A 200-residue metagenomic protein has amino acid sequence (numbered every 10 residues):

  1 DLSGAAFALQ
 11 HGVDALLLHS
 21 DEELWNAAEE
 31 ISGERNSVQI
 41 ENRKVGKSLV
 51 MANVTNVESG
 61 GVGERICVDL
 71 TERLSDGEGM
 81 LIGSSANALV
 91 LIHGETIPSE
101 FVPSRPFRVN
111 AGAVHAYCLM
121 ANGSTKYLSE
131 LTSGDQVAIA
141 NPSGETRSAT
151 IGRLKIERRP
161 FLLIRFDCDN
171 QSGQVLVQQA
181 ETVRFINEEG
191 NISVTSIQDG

Functional and structural regions predicted by a protein language model:
D1-I97, P106: N-terminal intrinsically disordered, low-complexity, charge/repeat-rich segments that act as generic
I66, L131, V137-A138, G200: Generic structural signal for buried aliphatic residues
G112, L128-T132, I197-Q198: Short, well-ordered loop/turn sites that connect or cap secondary structure elements
V114, S124-Y127, S193: Short, conserved secondary-structure segments in the cores of folded domains
G123, Q136, P142-S143: Short, surface-exposed secondary-structure boundary micro-motifs
S143-G152: Short, Lys/Arg- and Gly-enriched loop/turn segments at beta-strand edges
K155, L162-G200: Glycine- and charge-enriched low-complexity intrinsically disordered segments
